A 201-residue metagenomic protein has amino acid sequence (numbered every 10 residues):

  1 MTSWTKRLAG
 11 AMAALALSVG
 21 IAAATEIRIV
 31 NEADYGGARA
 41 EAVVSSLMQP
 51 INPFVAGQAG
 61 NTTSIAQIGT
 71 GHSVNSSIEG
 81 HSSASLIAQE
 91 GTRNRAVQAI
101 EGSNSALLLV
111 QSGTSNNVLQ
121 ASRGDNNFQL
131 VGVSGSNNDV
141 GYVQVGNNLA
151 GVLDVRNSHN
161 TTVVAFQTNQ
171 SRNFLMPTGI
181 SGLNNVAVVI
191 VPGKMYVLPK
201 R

Functional and structural regions predicted by a protein language model:
T2-R7, A23-G60, N137-R201: Long terminal segments
G10-V19: Bacterial N-terminal signal peptides
A14, A40-E41, S73, A84 (+7 more regions): Intrinsically disordered, low-complexity, compositionally biased regions/tails
T25-A99, S103-L108: N-terminal targeting and processing segments
Q58-G60, G69-G71, G80-S82, E90-R93 (+8 more regions): Parallel beta-helix/beta-solenoid
